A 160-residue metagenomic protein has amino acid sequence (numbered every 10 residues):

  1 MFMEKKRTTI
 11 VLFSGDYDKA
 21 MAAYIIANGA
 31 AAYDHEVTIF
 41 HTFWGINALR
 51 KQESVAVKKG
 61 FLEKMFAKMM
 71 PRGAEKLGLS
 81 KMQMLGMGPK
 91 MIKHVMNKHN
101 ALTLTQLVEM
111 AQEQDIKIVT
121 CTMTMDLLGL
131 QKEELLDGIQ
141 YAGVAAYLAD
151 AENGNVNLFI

Functional and structural regions predicted by a protein language model:
M1-T8, N47: Secretory/periplasmic and organellar redox-cofactor proteins
I10-A20, L49-R50, V95-H99: Short, glycine-rich nucleotide/cofactor-binding loops
M21-Y33, I39: Histidine-anchored nucleotide/phosphate-binding helix
V37-F43, V119-T122: Short internal beta-strands
G45-K58: N-terminal beta-loop-helix "entrance" segment that forms/cooperates in small-molecule cofactor or anionic ligand
V55-K59, L136-I139: Short, hinge-like loop/turn segments at secondary-structure boundaries
V57-I92, M96, N100: A glycine-rich helix N-cap at a beta->alpha junction
M84-L148: A charged, amphipathic interaction segment
